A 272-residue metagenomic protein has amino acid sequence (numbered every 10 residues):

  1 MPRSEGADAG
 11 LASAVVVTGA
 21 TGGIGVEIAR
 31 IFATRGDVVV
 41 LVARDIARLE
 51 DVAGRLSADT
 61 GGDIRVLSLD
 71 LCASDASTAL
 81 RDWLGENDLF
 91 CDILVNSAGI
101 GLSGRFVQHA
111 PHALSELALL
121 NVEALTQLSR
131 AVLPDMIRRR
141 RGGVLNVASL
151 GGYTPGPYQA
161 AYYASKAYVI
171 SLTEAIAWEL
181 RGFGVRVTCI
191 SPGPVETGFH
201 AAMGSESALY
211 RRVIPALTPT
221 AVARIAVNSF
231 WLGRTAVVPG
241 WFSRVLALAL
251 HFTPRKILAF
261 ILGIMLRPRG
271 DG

Functional and structural regions predicted by a protein language model:
T21-G22: Conserved glycine-rich cofactor-binding loop
R35-V52: Conserved glycine-rich Rossmann-like NAD(P)H-binding loop of the short-chain dehydrogenase/reductase
S97-L102: Conserved NAD(P)H cofactor-binding loop of Rossmann-fold oxidoreductase domains
R105-E116: Substrate-binding pocket helix/loop in short-chain dehydrogenase/reductase
S129, S165: Active-site helix of classical SDR
S149: Residue(s) in the substrate-gating loop at a strand-loop-helix junction that position the organic substrate next
C189, Y210-A247: C-terminal helical subdomain
